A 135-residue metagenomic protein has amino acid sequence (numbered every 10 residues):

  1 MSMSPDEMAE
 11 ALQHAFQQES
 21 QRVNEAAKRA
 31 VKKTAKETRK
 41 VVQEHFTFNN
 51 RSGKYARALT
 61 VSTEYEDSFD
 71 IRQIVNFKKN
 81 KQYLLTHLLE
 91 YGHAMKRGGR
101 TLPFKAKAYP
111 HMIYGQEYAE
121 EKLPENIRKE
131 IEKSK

Functional and structural regions predicted by a protein language model:
M1-K79, Y91-K135: Short, Lys/Arg-rich flexible segments
H87: Aromatic/pi-system hotspot detector in well-structured domains
